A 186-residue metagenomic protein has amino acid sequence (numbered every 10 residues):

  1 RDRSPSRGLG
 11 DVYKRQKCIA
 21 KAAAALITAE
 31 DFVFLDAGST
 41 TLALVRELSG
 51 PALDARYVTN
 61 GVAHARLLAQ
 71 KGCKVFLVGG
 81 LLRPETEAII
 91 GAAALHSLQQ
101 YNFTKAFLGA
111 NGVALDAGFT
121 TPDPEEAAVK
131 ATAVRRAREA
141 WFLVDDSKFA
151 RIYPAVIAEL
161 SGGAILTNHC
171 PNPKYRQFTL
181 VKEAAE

Functional and structural regions predicted by a protein language model:
R1, D54, E87: Generic anion/oxyanion-binding catalytic loop in active/binding sites
R1-Y13: Single conserved hydrophobic/aromatic residue that forms the stacking wall/gate of nucleotide- or nucleobase-binding
G10-D11, L53, F119-D123: Short glycine-enriched, charge-decorated loop/helix-capping segments at active-site entrances that position
K14-L53, Y57-N60: Helix-turn-helix/homeodomain-like alpha-helical modules used for DNA recognition and transcription-factor dimerization
V62-E186: Conserved phosphate- and dinucleotide-binding cores of soluble alpha/beta proteins, encompassing both enzyme active
